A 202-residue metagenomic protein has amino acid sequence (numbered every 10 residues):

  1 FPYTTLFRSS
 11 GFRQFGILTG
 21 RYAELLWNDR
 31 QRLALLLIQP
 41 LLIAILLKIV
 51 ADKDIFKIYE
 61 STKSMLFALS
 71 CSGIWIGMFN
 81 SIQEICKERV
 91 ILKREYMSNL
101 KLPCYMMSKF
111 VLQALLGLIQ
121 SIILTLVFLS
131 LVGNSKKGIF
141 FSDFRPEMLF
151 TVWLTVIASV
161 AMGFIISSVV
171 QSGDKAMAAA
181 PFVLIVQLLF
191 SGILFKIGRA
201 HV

Functional and structural regions predicted by a protein language model:
P2-L6: Short, small-residue-biased leader/transition segments that mark boundaries at the very start of proteins
F7-G11: Short, charged cytosolic
F12-W27: Membrane-interacting alpha-helical segments
E24-H201: Membrane-spanning alpha-helical segments of multipass transporters and channels
